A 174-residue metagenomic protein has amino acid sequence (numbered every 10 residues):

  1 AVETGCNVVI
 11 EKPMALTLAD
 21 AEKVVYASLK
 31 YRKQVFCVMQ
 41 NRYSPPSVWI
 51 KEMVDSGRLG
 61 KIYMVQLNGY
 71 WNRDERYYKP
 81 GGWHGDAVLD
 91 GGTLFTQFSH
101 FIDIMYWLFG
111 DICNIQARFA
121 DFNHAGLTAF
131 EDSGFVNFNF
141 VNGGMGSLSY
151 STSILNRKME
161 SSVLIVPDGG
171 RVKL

Functional and structural regions predicted by a protein language model:
A1-E3, K23-V25, I50-M53, Y78-G82 (+3 more regions): Short, glycine/charged-enriched secondary-structure capping and boundary segments
A1-R42, G57: Beta-strand-loop-alpha-helix segment that lines the small-molecule cofactor/substrate pocket of alpha/beta enzymes
L16, R73, S162: Short beta->alpha connector loops of Rossmann-like oxidoreductase domains
L18, V25, K51, D103-Y106 (+1 more regions): A cross-family signal for key residues in well-ordered alpha-helices that form functional helical elements
A19, P45, R157: Residues that form or flank phosphate/diphosphate-binding pockets in enzymes that use nucleotide phosphates
N41-L127: Predominantly a Rossmann-like dinucleotide-binding segment in NAD(P)-dependent oxidoreductases
T96, I102-L174: Contiguous beta-strand/loop segments that form the cofactor/metal-binding neighborhood of enzyme cores
